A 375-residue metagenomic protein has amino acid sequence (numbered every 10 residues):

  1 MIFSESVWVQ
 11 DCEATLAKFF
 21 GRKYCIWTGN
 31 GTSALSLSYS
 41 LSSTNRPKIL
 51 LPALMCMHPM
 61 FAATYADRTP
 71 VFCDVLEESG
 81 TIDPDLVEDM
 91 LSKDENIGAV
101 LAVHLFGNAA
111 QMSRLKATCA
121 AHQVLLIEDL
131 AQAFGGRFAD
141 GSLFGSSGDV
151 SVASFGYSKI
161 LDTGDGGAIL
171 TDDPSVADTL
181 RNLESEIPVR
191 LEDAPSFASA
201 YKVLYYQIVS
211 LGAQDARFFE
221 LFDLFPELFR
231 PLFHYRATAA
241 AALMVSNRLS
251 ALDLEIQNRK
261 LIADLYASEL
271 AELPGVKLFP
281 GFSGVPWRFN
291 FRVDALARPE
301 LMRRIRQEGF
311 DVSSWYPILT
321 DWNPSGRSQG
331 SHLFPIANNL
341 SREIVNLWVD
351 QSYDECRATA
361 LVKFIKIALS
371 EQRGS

Functional and structural regions predicted by a protein language model:
M1-S4: Glycine-rich phosphate-binding segment of PLP-dependent enzymes
W8-I49, A62-T64, F72: Phosphate-binding glycine-rich loop
Q10-T15, F19-C25, G31-T32, L101-A102 (+2 more regions): PLP-dependent aminotransferase class I/II
A53, F72-L76: Short beta->alpha connector loops at strand-helix junctions that form conserved, small/polar/Pro-enriched
M55-M60: Conserved coil-to-alpha-helix start sites within the AMP-binding
D67: Structured binding elements
E78-D178, N346, D350: Active-site phosphate-binding strand-loop segment of PLP-dependent enzymes
